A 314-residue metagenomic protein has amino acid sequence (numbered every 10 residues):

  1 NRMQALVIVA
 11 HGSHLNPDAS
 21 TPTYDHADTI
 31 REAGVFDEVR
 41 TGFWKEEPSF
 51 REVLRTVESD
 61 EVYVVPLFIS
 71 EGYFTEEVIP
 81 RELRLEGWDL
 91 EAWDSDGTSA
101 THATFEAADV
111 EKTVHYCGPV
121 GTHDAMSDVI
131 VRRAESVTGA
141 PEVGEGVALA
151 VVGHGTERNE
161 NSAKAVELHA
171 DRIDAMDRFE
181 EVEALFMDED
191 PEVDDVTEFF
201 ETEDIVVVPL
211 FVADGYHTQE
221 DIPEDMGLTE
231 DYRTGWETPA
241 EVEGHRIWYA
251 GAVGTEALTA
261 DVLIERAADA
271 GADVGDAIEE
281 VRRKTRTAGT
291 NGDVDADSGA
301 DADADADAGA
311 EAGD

Functional and structural regions predicted by a protein language model:
N1-D314: Extended amphipathic ligand-handling, pore-lining, and cofactor/metal-binding catalytic surfaces
